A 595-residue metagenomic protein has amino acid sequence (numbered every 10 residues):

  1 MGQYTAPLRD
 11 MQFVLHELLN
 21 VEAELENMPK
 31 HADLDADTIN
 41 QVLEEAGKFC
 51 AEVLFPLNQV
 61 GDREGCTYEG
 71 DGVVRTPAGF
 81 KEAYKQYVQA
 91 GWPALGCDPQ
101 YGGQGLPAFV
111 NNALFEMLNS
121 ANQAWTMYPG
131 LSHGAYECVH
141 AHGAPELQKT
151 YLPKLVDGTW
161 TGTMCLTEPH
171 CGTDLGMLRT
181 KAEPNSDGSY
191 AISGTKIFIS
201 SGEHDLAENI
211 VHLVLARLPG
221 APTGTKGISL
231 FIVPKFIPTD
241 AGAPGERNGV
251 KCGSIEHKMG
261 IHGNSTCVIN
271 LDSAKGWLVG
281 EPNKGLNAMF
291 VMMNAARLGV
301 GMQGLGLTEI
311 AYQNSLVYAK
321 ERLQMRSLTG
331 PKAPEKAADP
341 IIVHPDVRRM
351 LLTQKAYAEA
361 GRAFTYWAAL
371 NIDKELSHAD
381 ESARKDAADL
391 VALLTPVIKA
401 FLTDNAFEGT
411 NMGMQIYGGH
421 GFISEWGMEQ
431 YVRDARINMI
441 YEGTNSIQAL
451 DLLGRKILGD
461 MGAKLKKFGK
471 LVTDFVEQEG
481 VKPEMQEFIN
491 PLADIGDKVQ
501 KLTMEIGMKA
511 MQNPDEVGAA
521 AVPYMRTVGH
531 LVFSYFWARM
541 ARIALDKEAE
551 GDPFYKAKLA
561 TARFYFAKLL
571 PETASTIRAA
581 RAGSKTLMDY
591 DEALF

Functional and structural regions predicted by a protein language model:
M1-T126, T150, D373, S382 (+1 more regions): Amphipathic, small/basic residue-rich leader segments at the start of a protein or domain
G2-T5, P184, I261, W367 (+2 more regions): Alpha-helix capping/hinge segments and adjacent helical runs
H31, R63-T76, A288-G299, Q313-Q354 (+4 more regions): Glycine-rich cofactor-pocket loops
C66, L131-S132, G143-N185, A369-A388 (+4 more regions): Internal maturation/activation junctions in enzymes
Y101, G459, D474-F595: C-terminal amphipathic alpha-helical interaction region
H133, A144-L147, Y441-T444, L452-G496: A structural-propensity feature for long, helix-poor, extended segments
S189, S193-R247: A short core secondary-structure module
F198-S200, P238-G253, K258, S265-A296 (+2 more regions): A glycine-rich, basic-preceded beta-loop-alpha segment at the flavin cofactor/substrate interface of flavin-utilizing
